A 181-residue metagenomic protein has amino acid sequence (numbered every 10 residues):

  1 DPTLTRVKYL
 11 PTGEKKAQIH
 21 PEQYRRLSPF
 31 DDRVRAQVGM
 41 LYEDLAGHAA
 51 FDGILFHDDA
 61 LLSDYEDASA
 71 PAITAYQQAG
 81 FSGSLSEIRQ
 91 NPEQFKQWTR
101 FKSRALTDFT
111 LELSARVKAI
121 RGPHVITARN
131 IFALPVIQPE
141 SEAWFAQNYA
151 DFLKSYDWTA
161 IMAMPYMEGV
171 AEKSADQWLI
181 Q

Functional and structural regions predicted by a protein language model:
D1-A49, P92: Active-site-adjacent "subsite" loops/lids of carbohydrate-active enzymes
D1-P21, F56-R89: Aromatic- and acidic-residue-enriched segments that line the glycan-binding/catalytic groove of carbohydrate-active
S28, E66-S69, Q77, W144-A150: Poly-acidic low-complexity segments
V38, L45, I54-H57, V117 (+1 more regions): Conserved, mostly hydrophobic/aromatic
A49-A50, P123: Short glycine/proline-enriched coil/turn segments at helix->beta-strand junctions
A50-F51, Y156: A structural motif
F51, A60, P165: Flexible, active-site-proximal loop/turn residues at the rims of small-molecule/cofactor binding pockets and catalytic
G80-Q181: Glycoside hydrolase catalytic-domain groove-lining segments
